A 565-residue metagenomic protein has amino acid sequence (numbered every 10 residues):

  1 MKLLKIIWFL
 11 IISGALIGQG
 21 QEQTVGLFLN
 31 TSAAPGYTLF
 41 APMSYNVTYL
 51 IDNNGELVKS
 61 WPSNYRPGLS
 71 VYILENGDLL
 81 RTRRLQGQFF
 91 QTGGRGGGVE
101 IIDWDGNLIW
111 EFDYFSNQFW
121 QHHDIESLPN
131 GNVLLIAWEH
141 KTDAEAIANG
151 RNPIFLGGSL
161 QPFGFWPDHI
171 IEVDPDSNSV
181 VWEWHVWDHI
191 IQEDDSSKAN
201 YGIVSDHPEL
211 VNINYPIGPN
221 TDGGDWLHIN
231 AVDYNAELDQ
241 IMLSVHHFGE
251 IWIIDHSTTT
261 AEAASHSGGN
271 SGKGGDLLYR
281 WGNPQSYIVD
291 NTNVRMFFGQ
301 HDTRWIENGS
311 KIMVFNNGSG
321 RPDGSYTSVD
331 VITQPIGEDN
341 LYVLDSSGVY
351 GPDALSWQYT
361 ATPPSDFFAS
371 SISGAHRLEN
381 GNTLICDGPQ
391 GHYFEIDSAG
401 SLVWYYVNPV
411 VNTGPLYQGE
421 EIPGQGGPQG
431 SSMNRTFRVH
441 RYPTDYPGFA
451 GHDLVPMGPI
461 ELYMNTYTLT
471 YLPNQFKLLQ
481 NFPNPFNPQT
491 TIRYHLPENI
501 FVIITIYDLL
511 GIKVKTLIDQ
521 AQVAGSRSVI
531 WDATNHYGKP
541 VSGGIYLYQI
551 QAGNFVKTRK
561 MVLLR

Functional and structural regions predicted by a protein language model:
L3-G14: Sec-dependent N-terminal signal peptides
Q19-Y463: Histidine-/acidic-rich catalytic cores in large beta-rich domains
M43-Y45, P497-F501: Short proline/glycine-enriched turn/loop motifs at strand-loop junctions of beta-rich domains
D453-F482, P497, K513-V514: Residue-level detector of functionally pivotal "anchor" positions at catalytic/ligand-binding pockets or at interdomain
M464-T470, N481-N484, I492-Y494, G511 (+3 more regions): Terminal processing/anchoring signals of secreted or surface-associated proteins and related intramolecular
I503-Y507: Beta-strand signatures of extracellular beta-sandwich domains
I518-G553: Short, surface-exposed loop/turn motifs with a glycine/proline- and acidic-biased composition
F555-R559: Extracellular and select intracellular beta-sandwich modules with Ser/Thr-enriched, small-residue motifs on
